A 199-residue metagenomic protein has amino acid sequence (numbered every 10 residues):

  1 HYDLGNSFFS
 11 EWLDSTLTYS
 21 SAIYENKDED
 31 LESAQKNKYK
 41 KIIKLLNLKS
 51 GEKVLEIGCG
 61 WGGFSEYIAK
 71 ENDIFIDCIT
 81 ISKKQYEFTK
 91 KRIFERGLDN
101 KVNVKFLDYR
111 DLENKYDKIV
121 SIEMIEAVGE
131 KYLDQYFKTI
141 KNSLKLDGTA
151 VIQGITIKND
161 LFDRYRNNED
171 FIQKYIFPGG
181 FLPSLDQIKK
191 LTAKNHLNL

Functional and structural regions predicted by a protein language model:
H1-L45, K49: Conserved Class I S-adenosyl-L-methionine-dependent methyltransferase catalytic core
S50-G58: Conserved class I S-adenosyl-L-methionine
W61-D73: Conserved SAM-binding loop of SAM-dependent methyltransferases across substrates and taxa, primarily the Class I
T89-K90: Conserved SAM-binding loop
R110-I119: A short acidic, Gly/Pro-enriched loop at the edge of an enzyme's catalytic core that lines a small-molecule cofactor
D134-L146: A short glycine-rich, Lys/Arg-flanked "PGG" loop and its adjoining helix->strand segment in the class I
D147-I155: Conserved beta-strand signature within the Rossmann-like core of class I S-adenosyl-L-methionine
T156-L199: Substrate-binding/catalytic lobe of Class I Rossmann-like enzymes that use SAM or dcSAM, i.e., the mid-to-C-terminal
